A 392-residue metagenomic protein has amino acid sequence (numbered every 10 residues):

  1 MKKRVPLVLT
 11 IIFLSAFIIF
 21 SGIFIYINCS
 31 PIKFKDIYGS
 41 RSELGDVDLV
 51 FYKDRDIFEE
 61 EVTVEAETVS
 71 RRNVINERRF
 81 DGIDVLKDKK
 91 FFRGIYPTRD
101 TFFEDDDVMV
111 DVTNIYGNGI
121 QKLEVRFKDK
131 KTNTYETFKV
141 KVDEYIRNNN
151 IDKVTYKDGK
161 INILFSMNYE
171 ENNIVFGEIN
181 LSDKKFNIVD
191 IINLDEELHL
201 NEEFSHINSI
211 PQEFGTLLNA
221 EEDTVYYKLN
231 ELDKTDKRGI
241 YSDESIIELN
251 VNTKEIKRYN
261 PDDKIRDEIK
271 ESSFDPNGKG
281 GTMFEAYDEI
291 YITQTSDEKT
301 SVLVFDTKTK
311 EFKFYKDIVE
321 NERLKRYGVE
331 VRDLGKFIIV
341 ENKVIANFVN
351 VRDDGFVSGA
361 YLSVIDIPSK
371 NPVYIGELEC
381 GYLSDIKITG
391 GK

Functional and structural regions predicted by a protein language model:
K2-R147: N-terminal "mature head" segments of proteins
R4-P6, I23, S30-I32, F127-K153 (+8 more regions): Low-complexity, repetitive regions of proteins mediating host interaction that are extracellular, surface-exposed
I18-L44, K279, Q294-K392: Hydrophilic extracytoplasmic domains
G39-N73, R99-G119, D152-E170, G215-G239 (+4 more regions): Short beta-strand elements that form the blades of beta-propeller/WD-repeat-like and other beta-sheet-rich scaffold
V64, V69-D81, I120-V125, N133 (+6 more regions): Repetitive beta-architecture junctions, highlighting loop-to-beta-strand starts across blade-like repeats
E65-N73, F127-K131, N180, N219 (+4 more regions): Acidic/polar residues at beta-strand termini and the immediately following turn/coil
D111, V125-F127, T137, I163-S166 (+3 more regions): Short linear proline/tyrosine/threonine-rich motifs used for host-factor recruitment and membrane trafficking/assembly
K157-R332, I338-I345: Acidic, serine/threonine- and glycine-rich low-complexity intrinsically disordered segments that serve as flexible
